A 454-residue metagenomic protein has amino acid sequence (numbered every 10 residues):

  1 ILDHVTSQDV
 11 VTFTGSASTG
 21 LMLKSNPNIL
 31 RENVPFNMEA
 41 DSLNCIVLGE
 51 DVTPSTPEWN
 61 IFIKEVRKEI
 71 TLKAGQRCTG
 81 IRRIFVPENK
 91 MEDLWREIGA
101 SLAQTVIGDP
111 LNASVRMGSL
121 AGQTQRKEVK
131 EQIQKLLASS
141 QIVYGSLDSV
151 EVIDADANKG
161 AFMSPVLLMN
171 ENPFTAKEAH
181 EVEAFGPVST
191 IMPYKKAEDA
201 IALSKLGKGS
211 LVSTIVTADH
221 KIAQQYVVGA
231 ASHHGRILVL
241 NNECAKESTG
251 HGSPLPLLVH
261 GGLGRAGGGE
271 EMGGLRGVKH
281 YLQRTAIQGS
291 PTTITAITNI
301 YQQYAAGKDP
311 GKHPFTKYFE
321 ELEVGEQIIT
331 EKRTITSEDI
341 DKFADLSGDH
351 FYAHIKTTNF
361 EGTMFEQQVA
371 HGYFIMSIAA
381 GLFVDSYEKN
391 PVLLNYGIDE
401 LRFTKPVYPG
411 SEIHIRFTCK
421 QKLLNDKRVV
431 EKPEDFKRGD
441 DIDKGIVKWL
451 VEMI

Functional and structural regions predicted by a protein language model:
V5, D41, R77-G80, A113-V115 (+4 more regions): Short glycine-enriched loop/turn motifs at secondary-structure junctions
V5, D9-V10, S18-F174, A197 (+4 more regions): ALDH superfamily catalytic-core signature
S55, T190-P193, V216: A structural signal for short, well-ordered beta-strand elements
E151-S164, A197-G289: C-terminal core of ALDH-fold dehydrogenases
G311-A370: Catalytic strand-loop segment that frames the active site of acyl-thioester-processing enzymes
P314-V324, F403, V407-I454: HotDog/MaoC-like acyl-thioester-processing domains
E361-A370, F374-Q421: Hydrophobic beta-strand-centered segment that forms part of the acyl-chain substrate-binding groove
